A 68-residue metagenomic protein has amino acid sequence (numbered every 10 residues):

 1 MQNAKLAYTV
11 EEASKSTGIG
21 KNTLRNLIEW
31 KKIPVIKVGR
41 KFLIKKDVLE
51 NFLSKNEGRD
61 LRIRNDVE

Functional and structural regions predicted by a protein language model:
M1, I28, L43-K46, E57-L61: Short, structured secondary-structure boundary patches
M1-T23: Polyanion-binding surface elements
L6, L24-L27, L43, L49 (+1 more regions): Generic leucine side-chain signal with a strong bias for well-ordered alpha-helical environments
S16-L43: Major-groove DNA-recognition helix of helix-turn-helix-type DNA-binding domains
L49-E68: A short, Lys/Arg-enriched interface patch at domain edges and termini
